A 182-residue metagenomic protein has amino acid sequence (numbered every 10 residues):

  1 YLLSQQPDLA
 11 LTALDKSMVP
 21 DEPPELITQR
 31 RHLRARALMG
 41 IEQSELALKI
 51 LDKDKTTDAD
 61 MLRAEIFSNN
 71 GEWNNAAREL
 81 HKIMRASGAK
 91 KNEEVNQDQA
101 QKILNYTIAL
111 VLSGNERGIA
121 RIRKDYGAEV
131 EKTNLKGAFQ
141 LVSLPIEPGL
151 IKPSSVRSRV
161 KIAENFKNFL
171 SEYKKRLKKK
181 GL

Functional and structural regions predicted by a protein language model:
Y1, D15-L26, L48-D60, H81-V95 (+3 more regions): Solenoid-like repeat scaffolds
L33, L62, N69, L104-N105: "A position-specific structural signal for the A-helix of alpha-solenoid helical repeats
N115-G118, Q140-L182: Eukaryotic intrinsically disordered, low-complexity segments enriched for acidic and Ser/Thr/Pro residues that serve as
